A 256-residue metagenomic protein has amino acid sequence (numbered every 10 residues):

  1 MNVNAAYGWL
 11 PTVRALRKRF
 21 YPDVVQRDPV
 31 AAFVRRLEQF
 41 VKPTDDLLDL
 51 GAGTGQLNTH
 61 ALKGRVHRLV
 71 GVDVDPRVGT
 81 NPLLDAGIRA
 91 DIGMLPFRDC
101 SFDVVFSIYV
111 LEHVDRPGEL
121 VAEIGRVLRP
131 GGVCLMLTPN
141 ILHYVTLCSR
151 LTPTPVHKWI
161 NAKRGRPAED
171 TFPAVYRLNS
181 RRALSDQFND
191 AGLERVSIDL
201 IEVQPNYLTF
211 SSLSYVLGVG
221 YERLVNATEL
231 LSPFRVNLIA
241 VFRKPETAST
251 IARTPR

Functional and structural regions predicted by a protein language model:
M1-L95, V104-F106, R235-L238, E246-R256: Conserved N-terminal segment of class I S-adenosyl-L-methionine
K42, V114-D115, L128-P130: Helix-to-beta-strand junctions that scaffold the AdoMet/dcAdoMet cofactor pocket in Class I SAM-dependent enzymes
D46, G131-V133: Short glycine-centered segments of the SAM/dcSAM-binding site in methyltransferase folds
N58-H60, N81, R116-P117, G125 (+1 more regions): Short glycine-/acidic-enriched loop or helix-start segments at secondary-structure transitions that form or flank
L95-F97, V114: Helix-loop segment at the mouth of the active site in Rossmann-fold oxidoreductases, especially SDR/KR enzymes
F106-D115: A short SAM/SAH-binding and catalytic strip from SAM-dependent methyltransferases
G118-E123, V133-A248: S-adenosyl-L-methionine-dependent methyltransferase catalytic module, highlighting the catalytic core
